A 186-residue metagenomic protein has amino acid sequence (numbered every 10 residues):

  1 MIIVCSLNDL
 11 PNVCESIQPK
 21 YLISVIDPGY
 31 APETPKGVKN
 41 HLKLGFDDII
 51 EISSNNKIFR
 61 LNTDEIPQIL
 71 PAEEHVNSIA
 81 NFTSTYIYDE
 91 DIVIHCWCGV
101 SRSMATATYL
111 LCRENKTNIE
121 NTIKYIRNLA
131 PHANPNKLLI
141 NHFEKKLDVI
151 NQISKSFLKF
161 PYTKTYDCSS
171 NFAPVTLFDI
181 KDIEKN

Functional and structural regions predicted by a protein language model:
M1-F46: Glycine-rich, flexible N-terminal cofactor/catalytic loop recognition
A31-E33, I52, S101-A105: Short catalytic/ligand-binding loop motif for oxyanion handling, primarily in non-cytosolic enzymes, centered on
N40-D64, T165-N186: Intrinsically disordered, low-complexity regulatory segments that flank or lie outside the structured catalytic cores
L42-I92, E120: Helix-loop module immediately N-terminal to the HCX5R catalytic loop in PTP-like cysteine phosphatase domains
I69-L70, C96-C98, R127-N128: Non-catalytic interaction surface on structured domains
F82-E114: Catalytic cysteine-centered active loop of the rhodanese-like fold, especially the PTP/DSP P-loop
Y86-D91, C112-N186: PTP/DSP superfamily signal
